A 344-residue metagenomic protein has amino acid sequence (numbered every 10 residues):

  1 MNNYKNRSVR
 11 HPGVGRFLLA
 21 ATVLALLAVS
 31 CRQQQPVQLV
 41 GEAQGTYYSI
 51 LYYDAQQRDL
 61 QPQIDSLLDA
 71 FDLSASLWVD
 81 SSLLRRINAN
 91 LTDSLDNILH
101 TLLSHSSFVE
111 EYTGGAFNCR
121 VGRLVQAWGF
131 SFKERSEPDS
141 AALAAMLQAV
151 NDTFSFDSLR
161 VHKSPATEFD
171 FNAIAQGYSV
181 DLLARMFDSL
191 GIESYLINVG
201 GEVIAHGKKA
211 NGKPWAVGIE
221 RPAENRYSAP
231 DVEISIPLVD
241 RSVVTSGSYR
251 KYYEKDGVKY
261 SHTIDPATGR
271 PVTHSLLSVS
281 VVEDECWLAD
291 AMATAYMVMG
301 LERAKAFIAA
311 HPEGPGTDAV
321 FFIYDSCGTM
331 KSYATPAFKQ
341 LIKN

Functional and structural regions predicted by a protein language model:
N2-A20, V29-N344: Mature catalytic core of soluble alpha/beta enzymes
